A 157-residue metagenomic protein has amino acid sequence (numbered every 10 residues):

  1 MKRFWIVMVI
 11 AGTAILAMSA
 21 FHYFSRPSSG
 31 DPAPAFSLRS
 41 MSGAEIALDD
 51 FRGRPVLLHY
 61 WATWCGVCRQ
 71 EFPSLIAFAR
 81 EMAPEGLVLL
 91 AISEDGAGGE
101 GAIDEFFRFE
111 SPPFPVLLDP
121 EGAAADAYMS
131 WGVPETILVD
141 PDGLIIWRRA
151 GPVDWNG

Functional and structural regions predicted by a protein language model:
M1-R39: N-terminal targeting signals for export/organelle localization
A35-V56, A79-R80: A short beta-strand-turn-helix
R52, Y60-A77: Conserved redox-active cysteine motifs that mediate thiol-disulfide chemistry, especially di-cysteine Cys-X(1-2)-Cys
R52-R54, P84, P112, S130: Active-site acidic short loop of glycosyltransferases
L57-L58, L89, T136: Hydrophobic beta-strand anchors of alpha/beta hydrolase catalytic cores
R69-E110, P120-A127: Structural microenvironment flanking redox-active thiols in thiol-disulfide oxidoreductases
E105-P113, D119-G157: Thiol/disulfide oxidoreductase modules built on the thioredoxin-like
